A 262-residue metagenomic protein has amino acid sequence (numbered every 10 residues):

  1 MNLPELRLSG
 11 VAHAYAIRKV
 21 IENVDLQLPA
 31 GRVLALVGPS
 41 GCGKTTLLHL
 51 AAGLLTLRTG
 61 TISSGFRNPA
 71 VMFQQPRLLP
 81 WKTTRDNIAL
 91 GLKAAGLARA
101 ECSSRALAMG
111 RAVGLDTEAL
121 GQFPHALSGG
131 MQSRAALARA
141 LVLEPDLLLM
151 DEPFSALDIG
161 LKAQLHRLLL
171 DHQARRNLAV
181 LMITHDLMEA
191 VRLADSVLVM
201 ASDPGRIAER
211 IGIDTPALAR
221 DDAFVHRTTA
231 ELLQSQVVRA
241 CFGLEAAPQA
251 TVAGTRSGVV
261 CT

Functional and structural regions predicted by a protein language model:
V37-P39: The feature captures the beta-strand-to-loop junction immediately N-terminal to the Walker
A52: Helix-to-loop junction immediately C-terminal to a conserved catalytic motif
A100-E118, D171: Conserved ABC ATPase "signature" region
F123-L127, M131: Conserved ABC ATPase signature
L137: Hydrophobic anchor residue at the start of the ABC signature
E144: Conserved catalytic motifs of ABC-family nucleotide-binding domains
L148-E152: Catalytic Walker B motif of ABC-type/P-loop ATPase nucleotide-binding domains
